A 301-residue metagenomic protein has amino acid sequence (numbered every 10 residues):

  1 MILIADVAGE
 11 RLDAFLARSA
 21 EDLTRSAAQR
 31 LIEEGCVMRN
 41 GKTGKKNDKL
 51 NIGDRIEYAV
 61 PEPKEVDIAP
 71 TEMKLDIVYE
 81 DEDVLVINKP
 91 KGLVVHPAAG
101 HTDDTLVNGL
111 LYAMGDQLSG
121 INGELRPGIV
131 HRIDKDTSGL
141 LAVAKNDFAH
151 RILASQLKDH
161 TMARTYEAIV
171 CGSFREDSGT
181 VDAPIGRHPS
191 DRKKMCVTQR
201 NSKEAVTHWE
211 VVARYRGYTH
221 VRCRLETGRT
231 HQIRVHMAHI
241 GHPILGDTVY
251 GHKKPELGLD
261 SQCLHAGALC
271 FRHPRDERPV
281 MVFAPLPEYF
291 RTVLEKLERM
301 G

Functional and structural regions predicted by a protein language model:
M1-A27, L75, Q199-V206, R216 (+2 more regions): Pseudouridine synthases involved in rRNA/tRNA modification
M1-T180, P184-P189, F283-L297: RNA pseudouridine synthases
R39-N40, H96-P97, A144, M195-Q199 (+2 more regions): Thr-Gly-centered strand-to-loop micro-motif
N40-K45, G217-H220, P255: Short alpha-helix capping/helix-loop boundary micro-motifs
K45-K49, R222, S261: Short, surface-exposed secondary-structure edge patches
Y58-V60, P189-K194, E204, V249-P255: Short Pro/Gly-enriched beta-strand edge/turn motifs at strand-loop
D81, K135-D136, M162, K203 (+2 more regions): Short flexible coil/turn linkers enriched for glycine and charged/polar residues that connect secondary-structure
W209: Long C-terminal interaction/binding lobes of large macromolecular proteins
